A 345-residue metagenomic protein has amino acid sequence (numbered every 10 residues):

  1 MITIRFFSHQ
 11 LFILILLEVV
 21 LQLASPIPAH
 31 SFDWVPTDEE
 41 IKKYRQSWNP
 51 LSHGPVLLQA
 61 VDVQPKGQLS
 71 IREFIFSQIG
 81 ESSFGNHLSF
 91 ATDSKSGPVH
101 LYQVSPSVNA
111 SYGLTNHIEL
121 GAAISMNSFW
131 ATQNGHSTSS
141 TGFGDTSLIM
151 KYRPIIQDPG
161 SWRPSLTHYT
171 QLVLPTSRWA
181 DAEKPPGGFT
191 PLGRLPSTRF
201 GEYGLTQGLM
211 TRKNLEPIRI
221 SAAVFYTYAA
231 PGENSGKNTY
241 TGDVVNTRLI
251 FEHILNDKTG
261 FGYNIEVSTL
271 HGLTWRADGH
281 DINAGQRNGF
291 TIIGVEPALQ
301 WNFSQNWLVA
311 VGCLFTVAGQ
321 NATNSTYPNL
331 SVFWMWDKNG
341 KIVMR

Functional and structural regions predicted by a protein language model:
F32, Q59-Q68, H117, I156-L166 (+5 more regions): Short loop/turn motifs that connect adjacent beta-strands in outer-membrane beta-barrel proteins
E39-W48, F76-S105, H136, P191 (+1 more regions): Surface-exposed strand-loop-strand hairpins of Gram-negative outer-membrane beta-barrel proteins
G54-V56, G67-L69, V104-V108, G144-M150 (+6 more regions): Hydrophobic, lipid-facing positions within transmembrane beta-strands of outer-membrane proteins
D62-Q64, Y112, I124, Y152-P154 (+6 more regions): Residue-level signature of outer-membrane beta-barrel architecture
K66-S82, F189-T190, R194-I282, W334: Detector for outer-membrane/organellar transmembrane beta-barrel domains, recognizing the amphipathic beta-strand
E73-S77, A122-M126, L166-L174, A222-Y228 (+3 more regions): Transmembrane beta-barrel strands of outer-membrane/channel proteins
S82-S94, N238-R345: Outer membrane beta-barrel transmembrane domains
S125-T241, R287: Outer-membrane pore/translocation modules
